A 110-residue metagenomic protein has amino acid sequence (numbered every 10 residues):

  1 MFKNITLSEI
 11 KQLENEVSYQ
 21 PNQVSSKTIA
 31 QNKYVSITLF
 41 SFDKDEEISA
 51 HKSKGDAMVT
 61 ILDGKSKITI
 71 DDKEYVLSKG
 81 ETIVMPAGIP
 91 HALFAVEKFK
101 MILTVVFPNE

Functional and structural regions predicted by a protein language model:
M1-Y34, T69: A short, N-terminal "cap"/entry segment at the start of jelly-roll beta-barrel domains of the cupin/DSBH fold
N22-Q23, S36-S53: Conserved short histidine dyad/triad with adjacent acidic residue
G55-K67, D71: Glycine- and acidic-residue-biased ligand/ion/polar-headgroup-sensing regions
L62-D63, S78-K79, E97: A cytosolic small-molecule/anion-sensing beta-strand core signal
K65-K67, E74, P90, K100: Structural motif
D72-A87: Short acidic-glycine-tyrosine-enriched beta hairpin
A87-E110: Ligand-binding loop in jelly-roll beta-barrel domains
